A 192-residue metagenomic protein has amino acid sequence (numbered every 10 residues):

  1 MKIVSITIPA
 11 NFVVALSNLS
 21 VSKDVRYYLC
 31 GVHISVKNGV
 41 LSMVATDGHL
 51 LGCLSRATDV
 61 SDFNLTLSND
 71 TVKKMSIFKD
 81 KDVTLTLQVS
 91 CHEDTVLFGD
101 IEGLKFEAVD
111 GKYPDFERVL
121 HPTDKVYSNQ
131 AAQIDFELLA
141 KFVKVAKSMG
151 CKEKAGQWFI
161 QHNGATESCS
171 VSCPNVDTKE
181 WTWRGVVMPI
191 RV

Functional and structural regions predicted by a protein language model:
M1-V192: DNA polymerase processivity clamps
